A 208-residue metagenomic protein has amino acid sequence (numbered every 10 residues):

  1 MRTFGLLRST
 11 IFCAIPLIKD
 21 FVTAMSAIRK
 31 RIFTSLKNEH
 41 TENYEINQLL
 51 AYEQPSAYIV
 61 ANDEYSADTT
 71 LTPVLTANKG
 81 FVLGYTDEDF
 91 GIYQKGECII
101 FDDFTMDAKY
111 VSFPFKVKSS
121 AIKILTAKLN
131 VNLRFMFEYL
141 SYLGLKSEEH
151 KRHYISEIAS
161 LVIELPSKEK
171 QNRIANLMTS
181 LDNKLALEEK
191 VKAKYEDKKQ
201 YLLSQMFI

Functional and structural regions predicted by a protein language model:
M1-Y44, E164-I208: Amphipathic alpha-helical coiled-coil/heptad-repeat segments
K19-K79: Non-catalytic DNA-recognition/assembly elements of restriction-modification systems
L50-E53, L140, M206: Hydrophobic aliphatic residues
Y58-V60, L83-T86, K109, K146-E149: A short, acidic/glycine-rich surface segment
P73, K123, N176: Conserved, well-structured core segments
T76-Y139, I155-I158: A short beta-sheet element
F113, E149-H153, A193: Short proline/glycine-enriched turn/loop segments at secondary-structure junctions
M136-P166: Secondary-structure capping and domain/repeat boundary segments
